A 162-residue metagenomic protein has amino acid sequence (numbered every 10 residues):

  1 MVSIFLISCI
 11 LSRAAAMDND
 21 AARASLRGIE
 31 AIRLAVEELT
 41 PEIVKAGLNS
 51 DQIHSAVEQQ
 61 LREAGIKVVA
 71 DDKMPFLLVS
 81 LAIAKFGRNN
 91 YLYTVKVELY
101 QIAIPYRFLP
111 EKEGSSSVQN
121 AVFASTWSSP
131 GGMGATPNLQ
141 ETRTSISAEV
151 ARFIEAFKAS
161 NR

Functional and structural regions predicted by a protein language model:
M1-R13: Bacterial N-terminal signal peptides
S12-Q52, E155-R162: A structural "domain/chain start" motif
A15-A24, F108-R162: C-terminal/domain-edge helix-coil "capping" segments
V44-F76: N-terminal, post-signal-peptide region of Sec/Tat-exported proteins
V57-Q60, A64-V68, A103, I146-N161: Sec/Tat-exported extracytoplasmic proteins
A64, V68, D72-P137: Surface-exposed short loop/turn segments
